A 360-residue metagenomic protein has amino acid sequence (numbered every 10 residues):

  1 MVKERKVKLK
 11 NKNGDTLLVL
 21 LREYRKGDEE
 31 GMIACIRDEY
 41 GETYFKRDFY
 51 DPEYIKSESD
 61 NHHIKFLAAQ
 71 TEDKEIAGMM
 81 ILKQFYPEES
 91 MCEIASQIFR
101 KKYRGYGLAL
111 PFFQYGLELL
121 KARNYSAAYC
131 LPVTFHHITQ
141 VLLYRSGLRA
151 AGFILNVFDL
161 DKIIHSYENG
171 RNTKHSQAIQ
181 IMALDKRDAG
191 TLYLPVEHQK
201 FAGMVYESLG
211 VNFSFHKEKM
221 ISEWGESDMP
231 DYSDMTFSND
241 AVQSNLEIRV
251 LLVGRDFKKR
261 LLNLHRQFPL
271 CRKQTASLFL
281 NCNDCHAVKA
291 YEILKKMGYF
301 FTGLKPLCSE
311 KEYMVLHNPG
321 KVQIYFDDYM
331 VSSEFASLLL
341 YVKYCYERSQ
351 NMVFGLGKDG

Functional and structural regions predicted by a protein language model:
M1-G27: Conserved N-terminal entry element of GNAT/NAT acetyltransferase domains
E23-K101, V133, S233-S244, V250-D256 (+3 more regions): A conserved beta-strand-loop-helix scaffold within acyl/acetyltransferase catalytic domains
F99, G105-L120, A127-C130, F257-R266: Conserved acetyl-CoA-binding loop-helix of GNAT-fold acetyltransferases
L120-V133, C271-N281: Conserved GNAT acetyl-CoA-binding A-motif
L131, Y144-G170, F300-K311: Conserved catalytic-core motifs of GNAT/GCN5-like acyltransferases
F158-L194, E310-F335: C-terminal "cap" of GNAT-fold acetyltransferases
Y193-G225, Y329-G360: Short, cationic low-complexity segments
F201-L304: Non-catalytic interaction/regulatory modules that flank or connect domains
